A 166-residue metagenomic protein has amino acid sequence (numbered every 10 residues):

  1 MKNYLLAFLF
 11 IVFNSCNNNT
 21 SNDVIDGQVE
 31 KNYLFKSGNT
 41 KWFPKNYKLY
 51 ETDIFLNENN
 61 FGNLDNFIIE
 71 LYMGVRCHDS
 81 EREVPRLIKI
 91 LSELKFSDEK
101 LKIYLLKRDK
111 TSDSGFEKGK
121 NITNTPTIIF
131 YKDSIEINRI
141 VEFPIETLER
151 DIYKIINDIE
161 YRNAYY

Functional and structural regions predicted by a protein language model:
M1-Y4: Positively charged n-region of N-terminal signal peptides that target proteins for export
N14-S15: C-terminal motif of bacterial Sec signal peptides marking the signal peptidase cleavage site
T20-L64: N-terminal leader/targeting and pre-domain segments
G62-E93: Local sequence-structure signature of Cys/Sec-based thiol-disulfide redox active-site neighborhoods
Y72, D98-S112: Thiol-based oxidoreductase modules, predominantly thioredoxin-like and allied folds used for disulfide exchange
D113-N121: Charged, often glycine-rich, active-site loop that binds/positions anionic groups
K120-F130: Structural micro-motif
F130-A164: Non-catalytic, surface beta->alpha helical segment in thiol-disulfide oxidoreductase systems
